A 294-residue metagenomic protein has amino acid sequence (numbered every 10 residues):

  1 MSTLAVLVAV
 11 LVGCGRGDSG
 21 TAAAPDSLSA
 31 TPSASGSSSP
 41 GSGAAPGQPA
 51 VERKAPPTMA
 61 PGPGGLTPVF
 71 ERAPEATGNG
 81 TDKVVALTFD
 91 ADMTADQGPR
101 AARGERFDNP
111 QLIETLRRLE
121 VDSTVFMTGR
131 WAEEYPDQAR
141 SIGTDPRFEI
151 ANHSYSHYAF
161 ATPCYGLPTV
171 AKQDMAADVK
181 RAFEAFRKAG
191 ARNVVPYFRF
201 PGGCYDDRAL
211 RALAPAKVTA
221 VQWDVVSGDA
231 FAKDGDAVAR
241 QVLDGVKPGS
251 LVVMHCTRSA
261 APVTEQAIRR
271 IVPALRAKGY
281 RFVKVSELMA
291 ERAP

Functional and structural regions predicted by a protein language model:
S2-F107, A139, R270-I271, K278-P294: N-terminal pre-catalytic segment of deacetylase/amide-hydrolase enzymes
Q48-N152, S156-L167, R181-V194: Active-site beta->alpha N-cap acidic-glycine motif
V84, F107-Q111, E134-D137, D174-E184 (+5 more regions): Extracytoplasmic/secreted proteins, especially bacterial periplasmic and envelope-associated proteins
V85-T88, S123-M127, E149-N152, P196-F200 (+3 more regions): Structural recognition of the beta-strand scaffold that forms the well-ordered cores of secreted hydrolase catalytic
A95, A102-G104, M127-P136, R199-D206 (+2 more regions): Acidic-and-aromatic substrate-binding clefts and catalytic sites of carbohydrate-active enzymes
R117-V121, G143-T144, K180, E184-A191 (+4 more regions): Sec-exported extracytoplasmic/periplasmic mature domains
C204-Y205, A209-V246, Y280-E291: His/Asp/Glu-enriched short active-site or ligand-binding loop at hydrolase and phosphoryl-transfer sites
K247-S286: Catalytic grooves of carbohydrate-active enzymes
